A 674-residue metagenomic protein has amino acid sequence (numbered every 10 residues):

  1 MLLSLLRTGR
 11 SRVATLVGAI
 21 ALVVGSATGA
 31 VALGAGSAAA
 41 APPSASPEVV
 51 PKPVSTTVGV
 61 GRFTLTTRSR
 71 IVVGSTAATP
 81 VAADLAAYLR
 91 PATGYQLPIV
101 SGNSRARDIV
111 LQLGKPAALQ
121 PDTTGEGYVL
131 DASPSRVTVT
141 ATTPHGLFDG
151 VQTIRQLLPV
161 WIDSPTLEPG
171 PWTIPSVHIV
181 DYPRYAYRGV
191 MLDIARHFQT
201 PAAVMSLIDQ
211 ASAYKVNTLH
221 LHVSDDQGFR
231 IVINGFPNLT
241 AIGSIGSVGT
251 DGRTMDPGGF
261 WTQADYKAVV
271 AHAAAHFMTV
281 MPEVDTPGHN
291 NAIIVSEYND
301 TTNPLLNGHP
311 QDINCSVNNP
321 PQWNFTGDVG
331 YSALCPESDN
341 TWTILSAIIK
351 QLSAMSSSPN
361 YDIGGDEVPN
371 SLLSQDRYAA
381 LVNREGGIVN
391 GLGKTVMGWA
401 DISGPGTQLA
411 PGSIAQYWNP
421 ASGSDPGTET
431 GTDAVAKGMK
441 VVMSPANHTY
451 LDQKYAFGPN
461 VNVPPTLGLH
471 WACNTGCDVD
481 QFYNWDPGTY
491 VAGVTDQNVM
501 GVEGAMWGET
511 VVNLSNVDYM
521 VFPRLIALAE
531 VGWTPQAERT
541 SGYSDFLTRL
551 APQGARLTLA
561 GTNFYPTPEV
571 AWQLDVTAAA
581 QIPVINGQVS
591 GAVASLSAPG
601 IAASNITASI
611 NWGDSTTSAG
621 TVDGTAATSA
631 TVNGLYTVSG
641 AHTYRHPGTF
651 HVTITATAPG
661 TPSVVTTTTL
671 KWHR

Functional and structural regions predicted by a protein language model:
M1-A41: Secretory targeting and sorting signals
A41-Y185, N516, G532-A560: Contiguous, structured surface segment used for ligand recognition
I71, T143, V190, A211 (+5 more regions): Conserved, mostly hydrophobic/aromatic
T123-S332, N340, K350-N360: Feature activates predominantly on carbohydrate-active enzymes
R188-L192, L219-L221, V280-V284, Y361-I363 (+4 more regions): Hydrophobic faces of well-ordered beta-strands that scaffold small-molecule active sites in alpha/beta enzyme cores
Q322-S413, N419-P420, D425-G438: Active-site neighborhood of glycoside hydrolase catalytic domains
D401, Q408-S413, W418-Q573, H673: Flexible, acidic glycine-rich loops studded with aromatic residues
W572-R674: Extracellular/lumenal mature domains of secreted and surface-exposed proteins
